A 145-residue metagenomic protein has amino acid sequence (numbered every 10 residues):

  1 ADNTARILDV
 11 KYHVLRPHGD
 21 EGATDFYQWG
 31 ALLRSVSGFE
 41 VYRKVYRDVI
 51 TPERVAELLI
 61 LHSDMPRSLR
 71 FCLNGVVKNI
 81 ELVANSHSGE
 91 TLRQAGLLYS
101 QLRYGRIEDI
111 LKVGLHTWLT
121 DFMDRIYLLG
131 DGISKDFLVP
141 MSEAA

Functional and structural regions predicted by a protein language model:
A1-A145: Alpha-helical transmembrane segments and their helix-helix packing motifs
